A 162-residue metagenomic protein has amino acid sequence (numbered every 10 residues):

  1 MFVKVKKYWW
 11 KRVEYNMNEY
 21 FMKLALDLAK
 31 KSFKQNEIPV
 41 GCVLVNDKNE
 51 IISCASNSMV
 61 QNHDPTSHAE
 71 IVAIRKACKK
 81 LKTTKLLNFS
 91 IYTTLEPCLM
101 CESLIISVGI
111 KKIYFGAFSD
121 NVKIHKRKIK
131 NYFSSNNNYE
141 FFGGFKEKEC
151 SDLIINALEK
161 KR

Functional and structural regions predicted by a protein language model:
F2-Q35, T84, P97-R162: Zinc-dependent deaminase
A25, G41, A73: Conserved hydrophobic/aromatic pocket- or pore-lining residues that grip, position, or stack substrates in active sites
V40-N49: Short beta-strand scaffold segments in enzyme catalytic cores
D47, H68-E70, L87: Signature of N-terminal electron-transfer/Fe-S-associated modules in redox systems
E50-S53, E70-K80: Glycine/small-residue-rich phosphate/adenosyl-binding loop
I52-V60: Short beta->alpha transition motifs characteristic of CBS
Q61-V72: A short, polar/charged loop-to-alpha-helix boundary motif
T83-L95: Immediate flanking context of iron-sulfur cluster ligation sites
